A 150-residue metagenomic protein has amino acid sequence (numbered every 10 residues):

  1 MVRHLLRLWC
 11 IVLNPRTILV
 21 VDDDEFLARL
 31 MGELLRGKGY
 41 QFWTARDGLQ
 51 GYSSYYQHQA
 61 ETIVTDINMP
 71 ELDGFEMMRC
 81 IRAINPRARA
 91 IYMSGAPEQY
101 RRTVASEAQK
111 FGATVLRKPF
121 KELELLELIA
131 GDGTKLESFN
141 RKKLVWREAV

Functional and structural regions predicted by a protein language model:
M1-T17, K121-V150: Non-catalytic signal-transmission and effector/linker regions of two-component phosphorelay proteins
D24-A28, Y100: Short acidic/polar segment at the start of the alpha1 helix of CheY-like receiver
R29-G37: Charged docking surfaces used in two-component/phosphorelay signaling
T44-T62: Acidic, metal-coordinating helix/loop segments flanking the phosphotransfer/catalytic sites of two-component signaling
R46-Q50, D73-R79: Acidic catalytic/metal-coordinating carboxylates
D66: Active-site residues of response regulator receiver
M69: Receiver (REC) domain active-site loop signature in two-component systems and cognate sites in sensor histidine kinases
E76, A96-R117, L123, E127 (+1 more regions): Alpha4 helix (beta4-alpha4-beta5 surface) of REC/receiver domains from two-component response regulators
